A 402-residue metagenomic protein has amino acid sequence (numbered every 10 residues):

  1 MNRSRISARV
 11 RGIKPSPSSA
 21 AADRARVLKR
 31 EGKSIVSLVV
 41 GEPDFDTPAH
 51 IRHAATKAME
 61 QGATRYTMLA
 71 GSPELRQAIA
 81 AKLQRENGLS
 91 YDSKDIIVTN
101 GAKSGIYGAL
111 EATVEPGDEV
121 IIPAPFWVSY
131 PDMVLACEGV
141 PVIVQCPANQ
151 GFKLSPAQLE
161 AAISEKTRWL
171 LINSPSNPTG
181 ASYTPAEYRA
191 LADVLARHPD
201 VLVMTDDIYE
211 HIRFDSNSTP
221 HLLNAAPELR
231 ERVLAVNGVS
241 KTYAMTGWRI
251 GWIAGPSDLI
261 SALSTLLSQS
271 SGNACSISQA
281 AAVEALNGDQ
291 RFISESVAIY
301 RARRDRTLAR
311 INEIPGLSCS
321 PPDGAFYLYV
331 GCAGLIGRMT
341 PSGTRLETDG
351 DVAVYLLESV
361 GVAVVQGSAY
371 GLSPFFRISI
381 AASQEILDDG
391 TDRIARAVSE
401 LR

Functional and structural regions predicted by a protein language model:
M1-I6, V10-S16, A21-I35, G41-A58 (+2 more regions): PLP-dependent class I/II
V36-E42, K57-R76: A glycine-/small-polar-enriched, mobile loop at the entrance of the PLP active site in fold-type I
